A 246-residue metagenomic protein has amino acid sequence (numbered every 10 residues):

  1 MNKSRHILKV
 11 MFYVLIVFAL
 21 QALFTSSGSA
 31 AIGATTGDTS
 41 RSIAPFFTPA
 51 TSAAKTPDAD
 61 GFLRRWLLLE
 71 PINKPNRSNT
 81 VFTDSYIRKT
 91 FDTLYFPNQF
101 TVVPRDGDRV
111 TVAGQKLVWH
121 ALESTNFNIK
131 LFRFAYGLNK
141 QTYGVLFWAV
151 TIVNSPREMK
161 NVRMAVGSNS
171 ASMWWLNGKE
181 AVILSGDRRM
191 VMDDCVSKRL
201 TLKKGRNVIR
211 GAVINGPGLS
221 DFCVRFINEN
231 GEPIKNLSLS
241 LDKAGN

Functional and structural regions predicted by a protein language model:
N2-V14: Bacterial N-terminal signal peptides that target proteins for export
M11-L23: Bacterial N-terminal signal peptides
V17, G28-A31: Cleavable N-terminal signal peptides
A30-I129, A212-N246: Accessory carbohydrate-binding/adhesion or oligomerization-edge regions at the termini of glycan-active proteins
T142-N154: Short beta-strands within extracellular/lumenal beta-sheet-rich domains
S155, M164-S168, V213-N215: Non-cytosolic beta-sheet module surface loops
K160-W175, I209: Aromatic-lined ligand-binding clefts that engage carbohydrates, nucleic acids, or primary amines
L176-R225: Beta-strand-rich ligand-recognition modules
